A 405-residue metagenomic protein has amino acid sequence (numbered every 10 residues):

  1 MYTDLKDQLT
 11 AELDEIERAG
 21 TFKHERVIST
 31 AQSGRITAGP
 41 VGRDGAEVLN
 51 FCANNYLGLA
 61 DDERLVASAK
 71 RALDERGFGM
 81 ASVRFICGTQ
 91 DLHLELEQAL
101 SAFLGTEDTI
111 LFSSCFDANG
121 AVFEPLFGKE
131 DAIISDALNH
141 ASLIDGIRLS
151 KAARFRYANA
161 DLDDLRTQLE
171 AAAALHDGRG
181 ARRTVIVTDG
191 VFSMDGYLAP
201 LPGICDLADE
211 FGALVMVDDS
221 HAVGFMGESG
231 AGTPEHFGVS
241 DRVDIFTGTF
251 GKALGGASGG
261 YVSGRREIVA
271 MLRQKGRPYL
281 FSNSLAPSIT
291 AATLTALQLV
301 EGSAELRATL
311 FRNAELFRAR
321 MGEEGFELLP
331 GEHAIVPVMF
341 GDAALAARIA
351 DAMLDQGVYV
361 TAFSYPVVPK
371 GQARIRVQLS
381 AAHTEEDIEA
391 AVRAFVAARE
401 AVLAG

Functional and structural regions predicted by a protein language model:
T3, L59, E63, A67-R71 (+3 more regions): PLP-dependent enzyme catalytic core of the Aspartate aminotransferase-like
T10-A11, E15-F78, A213: N-terminal "arm"/small-domain region of PLP-dependent enzymes with the aminotransferase-like
N55, F155, N159-V217: Active-site phosphate-binding strand-loop segment of PLP-dependent enzymes
V83-T89, E97-A121: Short loop-beta-helix segment that forms the pyridoxal 5′-phosphate
V122-A141: Conserved PLP-anchoring active-site segment centered on the Schiff-base-forming lysine
K129, L149-K151, F211, D241-R242: Short, structured coil segments at secondary-structure junctions
F211-L214, H221, M226-E332, A344: Active-site C-terminal subdomain of aminotransferase-like
A308-F317, G322-G357, V367, G371-Q372 (+1 more regions): Conserved PLP-binding catalytic core of the aspartate aminotransferase-like
